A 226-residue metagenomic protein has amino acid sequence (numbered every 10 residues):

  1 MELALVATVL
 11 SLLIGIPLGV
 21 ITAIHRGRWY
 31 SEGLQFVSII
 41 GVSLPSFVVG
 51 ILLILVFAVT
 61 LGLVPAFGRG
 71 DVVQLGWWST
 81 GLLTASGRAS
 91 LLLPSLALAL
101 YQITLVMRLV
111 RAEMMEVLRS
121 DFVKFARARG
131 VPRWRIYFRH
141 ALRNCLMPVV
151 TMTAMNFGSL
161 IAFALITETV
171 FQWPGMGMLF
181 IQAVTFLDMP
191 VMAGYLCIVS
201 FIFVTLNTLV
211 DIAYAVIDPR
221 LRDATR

Functional and structural regions predicted by a protein language model:
M1-Y30, S46, V59, L75-R226: Alpha-helical transmembrane segments of integral membrane proteins, especially multi-pass inner/plasma-membrane
F36-G68, S90, A97-I103: Membrane-water interface segments at the C-terminal ends of transmembrane alpha-helices in multi-pass inner-membrane
G68-L75: Membrane-interface interhelical connector segments
